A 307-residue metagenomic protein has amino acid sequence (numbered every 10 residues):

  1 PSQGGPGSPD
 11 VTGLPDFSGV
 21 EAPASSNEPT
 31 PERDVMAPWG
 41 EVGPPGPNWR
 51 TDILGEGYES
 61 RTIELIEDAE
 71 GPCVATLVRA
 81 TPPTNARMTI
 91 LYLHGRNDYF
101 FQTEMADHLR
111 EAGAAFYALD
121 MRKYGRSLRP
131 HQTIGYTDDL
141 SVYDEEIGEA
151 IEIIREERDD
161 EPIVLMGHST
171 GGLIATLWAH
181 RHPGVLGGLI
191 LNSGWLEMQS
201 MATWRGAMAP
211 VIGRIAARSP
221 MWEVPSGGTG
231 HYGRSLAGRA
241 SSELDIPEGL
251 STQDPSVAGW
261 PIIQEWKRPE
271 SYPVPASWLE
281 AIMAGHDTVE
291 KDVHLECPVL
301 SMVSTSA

Functional and structural regions predicted by a protein language model:
D34-P83: N-terminal cap/lid segment of alpha/beta-hydrolase-fold proteins
R87-G95: Short beta-strand element of the alpha/beta-hydrolase
R96-N97, G125-R158, P162: Catalytic nucleophile-loop/oxyanion-hole region of alpha/beta-hydrolase and closely related hydrolase-like folds
D98-F101, R110-P130: Conserved alpha/beta-hydrolase
T170, I174-P273: Alpha/beta-hydrolase-fold enzymes
E270-K291: Active-site nucleophile elbow and catalytic-triad environment of alpha/beta-hydrolase enzymes
S301-V303: Short beta-strand/loop motif that positions the catalytic acidic residue of the alpha/beta-hydrolase fold
